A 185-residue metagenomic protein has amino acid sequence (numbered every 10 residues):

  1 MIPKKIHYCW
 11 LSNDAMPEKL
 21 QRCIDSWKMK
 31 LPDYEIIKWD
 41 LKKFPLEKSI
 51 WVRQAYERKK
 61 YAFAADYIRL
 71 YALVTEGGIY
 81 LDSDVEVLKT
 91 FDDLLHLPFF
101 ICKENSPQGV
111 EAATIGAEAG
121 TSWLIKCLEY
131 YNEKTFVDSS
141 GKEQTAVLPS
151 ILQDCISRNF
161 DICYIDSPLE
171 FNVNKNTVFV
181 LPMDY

Functional and structural regions predicted by a protein language model:
M1-A65, L81-Y185: Glycosyltransferase-associated regions of secretory-pathway enzymes, highlighting luminal stem/catalytic domains
Y67-G78: Small-residue hinge/turn detector
